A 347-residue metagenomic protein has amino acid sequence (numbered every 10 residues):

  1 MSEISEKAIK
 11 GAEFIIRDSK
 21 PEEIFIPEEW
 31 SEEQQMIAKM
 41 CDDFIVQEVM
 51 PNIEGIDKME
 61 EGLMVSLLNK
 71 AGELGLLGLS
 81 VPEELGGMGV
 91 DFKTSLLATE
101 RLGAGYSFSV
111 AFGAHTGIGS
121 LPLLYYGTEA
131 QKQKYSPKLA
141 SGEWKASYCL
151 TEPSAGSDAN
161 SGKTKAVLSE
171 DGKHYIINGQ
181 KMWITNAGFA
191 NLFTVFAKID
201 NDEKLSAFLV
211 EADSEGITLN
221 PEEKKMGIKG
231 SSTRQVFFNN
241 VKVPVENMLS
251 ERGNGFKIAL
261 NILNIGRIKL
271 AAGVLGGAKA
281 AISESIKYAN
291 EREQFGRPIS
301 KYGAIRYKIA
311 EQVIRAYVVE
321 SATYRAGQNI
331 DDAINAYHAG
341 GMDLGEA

Functional and structural regions predicted by a protein language model:
M1-E33, K308, A326, D332-A347: Intrinsic disorder at enzyme termini
S2-I4, P27-W30, A104, T218-S321 (+1 more regions): Glycine-rich beta->alpha junctions and the first turn(s) of the following alpha-helix
K10, E73-G142, T185-L192, A316: Internal helix-loop-helix
M50-M59, Q294, Y317-A347: C-terminal helix-coil-helix/basic helical segment that borders enzyme active sites and/or dimer interfaces and provides
G142-L150: A short, Trp-centered hydrophobic/proline-enriched beta-strand micro-motif
S154-S157, W183-N186, K198-I199, K225-S232: Short Gly/Pro-enriched turn/cap motifs at secondary-structure boundaries
T164-L168: A structural signal for short hydrophobic beta-strand segments in well-ordered beta-sheet cores
K173-L219: A short core secondary-structure module
